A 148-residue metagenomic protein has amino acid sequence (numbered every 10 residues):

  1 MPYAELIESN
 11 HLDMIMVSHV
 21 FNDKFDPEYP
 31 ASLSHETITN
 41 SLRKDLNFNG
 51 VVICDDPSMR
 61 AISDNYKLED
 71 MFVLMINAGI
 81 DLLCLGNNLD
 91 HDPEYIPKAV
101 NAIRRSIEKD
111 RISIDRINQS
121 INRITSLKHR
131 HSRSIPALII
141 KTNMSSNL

Functional and structural regions predicted by a protein language model:
M1-R105, D110-I112: Second-shell residues forming the walls of enzyme active-site clefts
E8, Q119, T142-S145: Intrinsically disordered, low-complexity segments enriched in Ser/Pro/Gly/Ala and basic residues
T37-T39, T125, T142: Residue-identity detector for threonine
P97, P136-K141: Flexible hinge/switch segments at interdomain interfaces of large molecular machines
E108-P136: Mid-to-C-terminal alpha-helical segments outside catalytic/metal-binding sites
I124, I140, N147-L148: Hard-cation-handling environments
